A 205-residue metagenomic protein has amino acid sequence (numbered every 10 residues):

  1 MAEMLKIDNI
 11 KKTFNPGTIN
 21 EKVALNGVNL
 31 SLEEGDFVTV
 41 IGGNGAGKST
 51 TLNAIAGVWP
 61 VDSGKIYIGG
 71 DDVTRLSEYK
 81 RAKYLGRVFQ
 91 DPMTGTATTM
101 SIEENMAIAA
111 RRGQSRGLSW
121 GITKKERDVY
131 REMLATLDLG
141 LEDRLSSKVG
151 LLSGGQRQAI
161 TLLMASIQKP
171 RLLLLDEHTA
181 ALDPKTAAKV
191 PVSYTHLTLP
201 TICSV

Functional and structural regions predicted by a protein language model:
A2-M4, T13-G27, V58, S77: A short, flexible loop at the N-terminus of ABC-type nucleotide-binding domains that lies
T18, P60, D72-G86, T94 (+2 more regions): ABC ATPase NBD coupling module
I41-G43: The feature captures the beta-strand-to-loop junction immediately N-terminal to the Walker
G64-D72: Conserved ABC transporter NBD signature motif
T99-S115: Q-loop/switch helix immediately C-terminal to the Walker
A165-S166: ABC ATPase C-loop
E177-H178: Walker B catalytic motif
H196-V205: Single conserved hydrophobic/aromatic residue that forms the stacking wall/gate of nucleotide- or nucleobase-binding
